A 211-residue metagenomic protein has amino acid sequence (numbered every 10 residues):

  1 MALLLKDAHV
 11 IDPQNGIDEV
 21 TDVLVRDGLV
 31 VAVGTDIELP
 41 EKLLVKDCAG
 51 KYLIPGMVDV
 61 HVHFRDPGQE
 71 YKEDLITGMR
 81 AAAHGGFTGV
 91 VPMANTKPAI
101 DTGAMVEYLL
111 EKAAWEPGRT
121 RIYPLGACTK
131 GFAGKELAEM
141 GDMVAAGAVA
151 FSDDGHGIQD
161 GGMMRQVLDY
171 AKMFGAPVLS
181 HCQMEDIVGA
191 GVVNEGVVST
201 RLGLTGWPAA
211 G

Functional and structural regions predicted by a protein language model:
M1-G56: Histidine-rich, glycine-flanked metal-binding segment
A8, V23, G28, G50 (+6 more regions): Divalent metal-coordination and catalytic microenvironments
C48-A113: Metal-associated gating/positioning segment near the N- to mid-region
V60-E73, A94-T96, Y123-E136, G203-G211: Active-site mouth loops of central-metabolism enzymes
T77-I100, P117-K130, V144-Q159, G175-Q183: Divalent metal-dependent hydrolysis catalytic cores, especially in the metallo-beta-lactamase
G85-F87, E111-R121, Q183-G211: Active-site gating loops and adjacent loop-to-helix segments of metal-dependent hydrolytic enzymes
A99-L109, G157-Y170: Active-site-adjacent beta->alpha loops and helix N-cap segments on the catalytic face of soluble alpha/beta enzymes
T102-L109, A133-G141, V188-N194: Distinct, well-ordered alpha-helical segments
